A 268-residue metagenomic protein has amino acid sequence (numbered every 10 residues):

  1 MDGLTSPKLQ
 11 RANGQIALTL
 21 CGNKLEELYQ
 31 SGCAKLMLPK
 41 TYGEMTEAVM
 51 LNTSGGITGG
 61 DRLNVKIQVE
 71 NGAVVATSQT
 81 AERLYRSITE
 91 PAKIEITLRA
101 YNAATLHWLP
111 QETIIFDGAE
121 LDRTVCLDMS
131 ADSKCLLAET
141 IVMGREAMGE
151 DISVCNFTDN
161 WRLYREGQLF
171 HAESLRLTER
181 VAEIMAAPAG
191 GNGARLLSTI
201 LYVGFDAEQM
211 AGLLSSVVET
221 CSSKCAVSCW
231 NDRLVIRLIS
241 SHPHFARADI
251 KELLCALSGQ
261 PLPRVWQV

Functional and structural regions predicted by a protein language model:
M1-E112, D117, C255: N-terminal, charged/glycine-rich beta-strand/loop interface patches
D2-S6, N13-S31, K93, R99-A104 (+4 more regions): N-terminal intrinsically disordered, cationic/polar leader segments that include organellar targeting peptides
T19, V49, K66-Q68, T97-R99 (+5 more regions): Residue-level recognition of well-ordered beta-strand positions that form the cores of beta-sheet-rich folds across
C21-N23, T41, T53, E70-G72 (+7 more regions): Generic structural motif
G60-N64, K93-E95, E120-T124, N156-T158 (+1 more regions): Transmembrane beta-barrel architecture of outer membranes
A81-L84, E112-I114, T140-M143, R176-E179: Short, solvent-exposed aromatic-acidic interface loops
E90-S153: Internal, conserved structured core segments that host functional sites
I141-V268: A structural signal for small-residue-enriched, beta-sheet-centric alpha/beta enzyme cores and oligomeric scaffold folds
